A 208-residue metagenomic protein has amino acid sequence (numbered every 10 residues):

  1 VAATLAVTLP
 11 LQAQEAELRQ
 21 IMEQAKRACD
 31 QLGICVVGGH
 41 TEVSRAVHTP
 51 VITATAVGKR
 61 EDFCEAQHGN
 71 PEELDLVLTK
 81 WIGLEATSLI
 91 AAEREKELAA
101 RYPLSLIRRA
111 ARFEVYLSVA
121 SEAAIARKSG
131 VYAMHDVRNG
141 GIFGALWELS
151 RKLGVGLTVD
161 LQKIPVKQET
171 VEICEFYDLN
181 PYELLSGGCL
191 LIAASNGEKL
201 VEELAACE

Functional and structural regions predicted by a protein language model:
V1-E208: Helix-biased detector of long, well-ordered alpha-helical tracts
